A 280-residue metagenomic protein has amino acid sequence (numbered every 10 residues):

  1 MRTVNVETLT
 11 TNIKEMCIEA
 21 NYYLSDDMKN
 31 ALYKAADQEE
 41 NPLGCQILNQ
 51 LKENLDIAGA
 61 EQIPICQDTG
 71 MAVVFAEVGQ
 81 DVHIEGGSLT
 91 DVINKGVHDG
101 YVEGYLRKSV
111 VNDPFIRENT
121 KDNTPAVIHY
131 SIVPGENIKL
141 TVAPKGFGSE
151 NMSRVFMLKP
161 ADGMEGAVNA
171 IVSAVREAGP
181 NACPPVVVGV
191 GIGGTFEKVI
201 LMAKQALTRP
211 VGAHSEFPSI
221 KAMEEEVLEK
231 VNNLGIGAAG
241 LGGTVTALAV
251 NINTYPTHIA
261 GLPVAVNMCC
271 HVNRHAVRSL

Functional and structural regions predicted by a protein language model:
M1-L280: Non-transmembrane, aqueous-exposed alpha-helical and coiled segments at domain scale
